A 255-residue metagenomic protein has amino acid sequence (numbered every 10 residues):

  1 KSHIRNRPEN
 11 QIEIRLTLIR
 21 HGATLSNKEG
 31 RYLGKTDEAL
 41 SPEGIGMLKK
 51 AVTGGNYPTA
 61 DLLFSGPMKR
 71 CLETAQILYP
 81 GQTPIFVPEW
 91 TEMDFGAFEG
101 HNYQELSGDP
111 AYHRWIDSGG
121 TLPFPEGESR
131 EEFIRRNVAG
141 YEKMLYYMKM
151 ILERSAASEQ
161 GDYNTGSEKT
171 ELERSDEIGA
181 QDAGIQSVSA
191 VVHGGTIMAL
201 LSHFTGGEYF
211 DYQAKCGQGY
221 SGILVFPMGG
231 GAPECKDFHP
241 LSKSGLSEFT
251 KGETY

Functional and structural regions predicted by a protein language model:
H3-P8, K149-Q186: Intrinsically disordered, low-complexity terminal tails and inter-domain linkers enriched for S/T/G/P/D/E
I14-Q82: Active-site-proximal alpha-helix that buttresses catalytic centers in soluble enzyme cores
L16, D61, G184-G194: Generic beta-sheet signal
A39, Q82-E89, Y209-G217: Short hydrophobic/aromatic-enriched beta-strand-loop microsegments
P58-E89, S202, P227-Y255: Conserved histidine-centered catalytic loops in small-molecule metabolism enzymes
S65-G66, R135, V191-V192: Short beta-strand scaffold positions
L78-A139: Phosphate-handling substructures
T205-E234: Domain-level recognition of soluble alpha/beta enzyme cores, biased toward histidine phosphatases/phosphomutases
